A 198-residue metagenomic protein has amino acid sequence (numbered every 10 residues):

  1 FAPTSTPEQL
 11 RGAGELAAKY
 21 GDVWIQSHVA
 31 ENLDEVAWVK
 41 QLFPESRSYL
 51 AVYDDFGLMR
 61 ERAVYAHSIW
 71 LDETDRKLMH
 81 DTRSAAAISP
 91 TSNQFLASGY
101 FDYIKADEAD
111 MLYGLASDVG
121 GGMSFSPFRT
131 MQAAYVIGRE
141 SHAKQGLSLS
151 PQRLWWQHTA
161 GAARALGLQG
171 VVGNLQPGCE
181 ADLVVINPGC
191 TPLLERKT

Functional and structural regions predicted by a protein language model:
F1, H67, Q94, V119 (+1 more regions): Conserved short-loop catalytic and cofactor-binding motifs
F1-A85, A97-Y113, Q132, G170: Histidine/acidic residue-rich metal-binding segments in metalloenzymes
T4, A66, N93-Q94, L149-S150 (+1 more regions): Residue-level marker of alpha-helix boundaries and capping positions
E31, P90-Q94, D118-G121: Short, acidic/turn-prone active-site loops that include or flank metal/cofactor- and phosphate-binding residues
D55-R62, I104-P192: His/Asp/Glu-enriched, well-ordered alpha-helical/loop segment that forms or immediately abuts the divalent-metal
I69, P90-T91, G189: Short glycine-/small-residue-rich Rossmann-like dinucleotide-binding loops
F95-Y100, S124-S126: Short, charged, surface-exposed secondary-structure boundary motifs
L193-T198: Short, surface-exposed loop/helix-turn segments at secondary-structure junctions that function as lids/hinges flanking
